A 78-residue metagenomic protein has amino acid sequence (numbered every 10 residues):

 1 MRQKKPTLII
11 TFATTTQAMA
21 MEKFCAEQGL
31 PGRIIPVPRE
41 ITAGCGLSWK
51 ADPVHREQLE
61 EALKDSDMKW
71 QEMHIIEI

Functional and structural regions predicted by a protein language model:
M1-K4: Solvent-exposed alpha-helices and their adjacent loops that cap or buttress functional pockets in soluble metabolic
T7-L8, M73: A general secondary-structure boundary signal
I9-Q58: Amphipathic, hydrophobic secondary-structure cores in small proteins
A51-I78: C-terminal structural segments of small proteins and small subunits
